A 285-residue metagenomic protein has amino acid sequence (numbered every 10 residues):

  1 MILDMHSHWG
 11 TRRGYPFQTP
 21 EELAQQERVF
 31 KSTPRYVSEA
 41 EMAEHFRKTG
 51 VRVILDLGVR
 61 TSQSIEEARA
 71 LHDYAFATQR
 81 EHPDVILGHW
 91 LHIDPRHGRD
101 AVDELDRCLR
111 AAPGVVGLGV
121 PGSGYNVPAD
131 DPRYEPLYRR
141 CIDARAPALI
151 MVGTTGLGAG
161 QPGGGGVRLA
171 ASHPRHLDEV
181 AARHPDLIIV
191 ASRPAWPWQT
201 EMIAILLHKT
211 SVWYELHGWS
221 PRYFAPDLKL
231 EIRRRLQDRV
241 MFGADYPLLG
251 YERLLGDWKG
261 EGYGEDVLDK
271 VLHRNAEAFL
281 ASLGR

Functional and structural regions predicted by a protein language model:
M1-V53, L236-M241, L249-R285: Mid-to-C-terminal alpha-helical segments outside catalytic/metal-binding sites
H6, F46, A75, C108 (+6 more regions): Conserved, mostly hydrophobic/aromatic
H8-R13, T61-S64, P95-G98, T154-G158 (+3 more regions): Active-site environment of divalent metal-dependent phosphoester hydrolases
R13-T19, V102, G160-G163, E201-A204 (+3 more regions): Short aromatic-enriched loop/helix-cap "lid" or pocket-rim segments at secondary-structure transitions that line
P34-E41, E67-Y74, H97-D100, A129 (+3 more regions): Soluble or luminal CAZymes and related metallo-dependent hydrolases
E39-F46, H72-Q79, V102-D106, Y134 (+4 more regions): Generic structural signal for well-ordered alpha-helices, preferentially at hydrophobic/aromatic core positions
R52-V53, T61-G158: Active-site gating/metal-coordination segments in enzymes
P113-G117, G122, N126-M241: Catalytic pocket-lining loop regions of alpha/beta-barrel enzymes, especially the amidohydrolase/enolase/GH5 lineages
